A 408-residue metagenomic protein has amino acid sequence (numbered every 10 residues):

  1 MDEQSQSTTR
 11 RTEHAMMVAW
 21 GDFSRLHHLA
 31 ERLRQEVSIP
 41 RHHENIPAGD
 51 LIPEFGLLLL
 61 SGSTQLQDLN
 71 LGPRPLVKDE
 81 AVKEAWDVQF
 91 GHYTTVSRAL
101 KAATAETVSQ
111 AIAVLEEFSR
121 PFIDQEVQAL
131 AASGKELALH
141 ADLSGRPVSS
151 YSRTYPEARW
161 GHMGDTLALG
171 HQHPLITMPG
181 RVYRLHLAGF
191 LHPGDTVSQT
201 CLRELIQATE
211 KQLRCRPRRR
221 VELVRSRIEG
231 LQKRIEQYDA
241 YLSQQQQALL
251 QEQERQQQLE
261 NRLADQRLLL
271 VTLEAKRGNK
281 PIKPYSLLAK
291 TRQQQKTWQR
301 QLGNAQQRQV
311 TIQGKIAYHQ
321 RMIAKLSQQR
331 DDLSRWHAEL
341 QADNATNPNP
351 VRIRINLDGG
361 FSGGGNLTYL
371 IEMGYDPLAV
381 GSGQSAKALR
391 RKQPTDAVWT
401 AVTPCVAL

Functional and structural regions predicted by a protein language model:
T9-E54: Basic, short loop/linker segments at the boundary and entry of helix-turn-helix/winged-helix-like folds
E54-F55, L69, H92, V96 (+5 more regions): Short, conserved catalytic/metal-binding motifs centered on acidic residues
L66-A85: DNA-recognition alpha helix
V82-A102: Major-groove recognition helix of helix-turn-helix-like DNA-binding domains
S97-P179, K276: Active-site-proximal, Lys/Arg-enriched surface segment that forms a nucleic-acid-binding/basic interface patch
F190-I228, Y285, R292, Q313-S334: Active-site beta-loop-alpha junctions of metal-dependent nucleic acid enzymes, especially the RNase H-like/DDE
T200, Q207, Q301, R308 (+5 more regions): Catalytic or ion-translocation cores adjacent to nucleophile or general acid/base/metal-coordination motifs in diverse
S243, L250, Q257, A264 (+4 more regions): An anionic, glycine-rich sequence signature occurring as long contiguous blocks
